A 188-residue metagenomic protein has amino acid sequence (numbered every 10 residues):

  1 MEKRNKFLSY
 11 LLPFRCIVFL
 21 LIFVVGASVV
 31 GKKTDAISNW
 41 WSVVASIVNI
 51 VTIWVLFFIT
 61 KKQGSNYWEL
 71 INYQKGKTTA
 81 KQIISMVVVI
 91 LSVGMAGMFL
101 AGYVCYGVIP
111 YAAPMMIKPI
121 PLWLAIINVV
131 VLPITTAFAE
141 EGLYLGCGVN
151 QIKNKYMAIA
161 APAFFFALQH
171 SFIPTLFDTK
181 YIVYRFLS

Functional and structural regions predicted by a protein language model:
M1-F7: Short, Lys/Arg-rich, polar N-terminal cytosolic tail immediately upstream of the first transmembrane signal-anchor
F7-N66, P119: Alpha-helical transmembrane segments in multi-pass membrane proteins
L8-C16, S38-S46, T79-V87, L124-V129 (+3 more regions): Residue-level signature of transmembrane alpha-helical entry/exit and packing/kink sites in multi-pass membrane
C16-V24, S46, I50, W54 (+8 more regions): Alpha-helical transmembrane spans of integral membrane proteins, capturing the lipid-embedded, hydrophobic core of TM
V25-D35, A101-V108, S171-L176: Juxtamembrane "helix-exit" motif on the non-cytosolic side of transmembrane helices
T34-N39, Y67-T136: Juxtamembrane helix-loop-helix connectors linking adjacent transmembrane helices in multi-pass membrane enzymes
Q63-E69, V108-I109, A139-V149: Juxtamembrane/interfacial segments flanking transmembrane helices
L122-S188: Transmembrane helix-loop-helix hairpins at the membrane interface of multi-pass integral membrane proteins
